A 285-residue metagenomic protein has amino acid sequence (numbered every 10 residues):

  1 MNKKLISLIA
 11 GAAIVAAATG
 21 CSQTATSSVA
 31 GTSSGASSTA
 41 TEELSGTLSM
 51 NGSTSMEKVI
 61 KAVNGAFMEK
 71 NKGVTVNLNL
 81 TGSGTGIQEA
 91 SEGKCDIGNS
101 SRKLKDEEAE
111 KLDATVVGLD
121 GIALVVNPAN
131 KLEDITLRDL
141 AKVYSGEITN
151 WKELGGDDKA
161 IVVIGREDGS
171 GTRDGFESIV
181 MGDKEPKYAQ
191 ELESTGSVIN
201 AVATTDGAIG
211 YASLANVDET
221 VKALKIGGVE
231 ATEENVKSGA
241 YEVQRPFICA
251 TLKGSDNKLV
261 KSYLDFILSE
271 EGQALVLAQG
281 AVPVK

Functional and structural regions predicted by a protein language model:
K3-L5, S22-G84, Q88-C95, S100-K285: Exported/periplasmic ABC-transporter solute-binding proteins
A10-V15: Hydrophobic helical h-region of N-terminal Sec-dependent signal peptides in bacterial secretory/periplasmic proteins
A16-G20: C-terminal motif of bacterial Sec signal peptides marking the signal peptidase cleavage site
